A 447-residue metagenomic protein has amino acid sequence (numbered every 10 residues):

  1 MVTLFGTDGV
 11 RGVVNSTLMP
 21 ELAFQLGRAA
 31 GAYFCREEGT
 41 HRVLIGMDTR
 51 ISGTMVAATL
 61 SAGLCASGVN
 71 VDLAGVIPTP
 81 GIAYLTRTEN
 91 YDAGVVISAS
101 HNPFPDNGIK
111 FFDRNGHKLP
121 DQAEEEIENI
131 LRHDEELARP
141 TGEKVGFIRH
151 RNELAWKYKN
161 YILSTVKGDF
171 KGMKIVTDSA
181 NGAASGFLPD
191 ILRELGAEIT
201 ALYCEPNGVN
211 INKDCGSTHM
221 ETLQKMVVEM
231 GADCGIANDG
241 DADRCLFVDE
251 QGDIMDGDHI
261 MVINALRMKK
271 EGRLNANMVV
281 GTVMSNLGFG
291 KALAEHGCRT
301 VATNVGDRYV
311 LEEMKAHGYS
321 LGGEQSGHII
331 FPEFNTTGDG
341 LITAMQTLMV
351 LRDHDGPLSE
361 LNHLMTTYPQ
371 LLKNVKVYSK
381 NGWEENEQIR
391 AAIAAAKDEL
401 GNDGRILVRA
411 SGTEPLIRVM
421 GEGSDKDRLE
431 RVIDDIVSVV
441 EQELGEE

Functional and structural regions predicted by a protein language model:
M1-A62, A66-S67, F147-M173, N381: An N-terminal, well-structured beta->alpha segment
V13, N107-M230: Gly/Ser/Thr-enriched, mixed-charge loops and adjacent short helices that form phosphate/oxyanion-binding elements
A32, T40-D106, D190-V248: N-terminal small/polar loop signature for handling phosphorylated ligands or for N-terminal nucleophile
T40-D48, D72, K174-T177, N277-V283 (+1 more regions): Short glycine-rich phosphate-binding loop at a beta-alpha junction
K118-P120, A201, D253-G272, G340-L351 (+1 more regions): Gly/Ser/Thr-rich active-site loops/lids in small-molecule metabolic enzymes that frequently grip phosphoryl groups
E125-K159, S164, E250-G323, I330: Proline/glycine-rich low-complexity loops and linkers
C234, E271-E447: Phosphate-binding and adjacent anionic-ligand microenvironments
